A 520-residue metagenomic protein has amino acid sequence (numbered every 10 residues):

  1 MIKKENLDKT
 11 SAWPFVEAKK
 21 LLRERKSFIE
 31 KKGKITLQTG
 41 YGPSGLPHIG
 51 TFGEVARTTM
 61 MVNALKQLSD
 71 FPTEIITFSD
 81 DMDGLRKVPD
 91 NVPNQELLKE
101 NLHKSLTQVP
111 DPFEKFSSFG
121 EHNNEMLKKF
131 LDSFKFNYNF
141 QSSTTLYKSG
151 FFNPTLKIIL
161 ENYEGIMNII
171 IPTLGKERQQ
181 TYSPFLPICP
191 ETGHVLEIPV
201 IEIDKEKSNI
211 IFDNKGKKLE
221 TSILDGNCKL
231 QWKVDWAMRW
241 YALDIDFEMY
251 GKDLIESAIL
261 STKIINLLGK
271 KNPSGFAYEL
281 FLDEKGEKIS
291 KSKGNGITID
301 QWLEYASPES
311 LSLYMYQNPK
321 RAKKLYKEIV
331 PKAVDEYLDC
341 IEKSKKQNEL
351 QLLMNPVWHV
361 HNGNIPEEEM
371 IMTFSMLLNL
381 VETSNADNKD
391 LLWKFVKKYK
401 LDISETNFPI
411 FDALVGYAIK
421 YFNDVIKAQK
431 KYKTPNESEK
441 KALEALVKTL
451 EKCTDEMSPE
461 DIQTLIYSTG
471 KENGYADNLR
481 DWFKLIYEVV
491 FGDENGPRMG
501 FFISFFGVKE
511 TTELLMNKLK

Functional and structural regions predicted by a protein language model:
M1-K34, P47, E74-I76, M167 (+3 more regions): Basic, alpha-helical terminal appendages of large translation-related enzymes
I2-P93, D235-S257: N-terminal catalytic cores of NTP/NDP-binding nucleotidyl/phosphoryl-transfer enzymes
T39-Y41, T77-S79, F134, S142-T144 (+1 more regions): Glycine-rich, histidine-containing beta strand-loop boundary motifs that form or position
H48, I159, S307, I486: Residue-level signal for inorganic ion chemistry
M82-K99, T155-L160, K288, K293: Charged, often glycine-rich, active-site loop that binds/positions anionic groups
E96-F130, F134: A glycine-rich helix N-cap at a beta->alpha junction
F136-I299: Active-site cores that bind ATP or allylic diphosphates and position pyrophosphate for catalysis
D253, A258, E279-G416, F491-K520: Catalytic adenosine-cofactor/nucleotide-binding cores of aminoacyl-tRNA synthetases and other
